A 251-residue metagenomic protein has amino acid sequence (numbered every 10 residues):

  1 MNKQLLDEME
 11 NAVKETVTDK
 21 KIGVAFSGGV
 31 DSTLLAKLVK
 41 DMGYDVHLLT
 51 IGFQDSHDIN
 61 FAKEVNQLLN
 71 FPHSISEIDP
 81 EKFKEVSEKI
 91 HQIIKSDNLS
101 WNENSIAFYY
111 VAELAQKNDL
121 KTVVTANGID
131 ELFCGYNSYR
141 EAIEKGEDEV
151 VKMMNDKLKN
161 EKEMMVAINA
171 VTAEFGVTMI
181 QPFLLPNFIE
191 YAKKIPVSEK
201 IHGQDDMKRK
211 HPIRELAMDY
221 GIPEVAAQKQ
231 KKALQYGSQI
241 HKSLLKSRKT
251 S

Functional and structural regions predicted by a protein language model:
M1-I22, D41, E113, D219: RNA-binding accessory domains that recognize and position tRNA/RNA substrates
M1-L5, L35, D58, E103-A107 (+3 more regions): Hydrophobic (often cysteine-bearing) scaffold residues that line and stabilize catalytic clefts of nucleotide/cofactor
E8, T18-I22, F83-S138, K159-I168 (+2 more regions): Conserved adenosine/adenylate-binding substructure
K21-L69, S74: ATP-dependent adenylation/pyrophosphate-handling site
V30-S32, Q54-S56, E81, G128-L132 (+2 more regions): Short, solvent-exposed loop/turn segments at secondary-structure junctions
V39-K40, A62-E64, K89-H91, N137-E141: Short, glycine/charged-enriched secondary-structure capping and boundary segments
H47, I59-K95, T122, N127 (+2 more regions): A conserved beta-strand->alpha-helix junction
V123, I129-D148, K159-S251: Mid-to-C-terminal catalytic subdomains of enzymes that bind/position adenosyl phosphate moieties or nucleic-acid
